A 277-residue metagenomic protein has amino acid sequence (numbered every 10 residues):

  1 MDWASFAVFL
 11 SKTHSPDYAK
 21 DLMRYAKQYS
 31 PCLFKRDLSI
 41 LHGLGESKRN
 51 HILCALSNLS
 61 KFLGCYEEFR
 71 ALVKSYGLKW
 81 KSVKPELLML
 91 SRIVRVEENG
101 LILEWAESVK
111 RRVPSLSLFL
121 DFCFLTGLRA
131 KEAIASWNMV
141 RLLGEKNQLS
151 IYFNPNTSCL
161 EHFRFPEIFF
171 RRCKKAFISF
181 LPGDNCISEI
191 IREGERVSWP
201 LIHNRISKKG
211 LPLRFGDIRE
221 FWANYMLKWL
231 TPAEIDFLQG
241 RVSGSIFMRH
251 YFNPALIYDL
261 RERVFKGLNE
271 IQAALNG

Functional and structural regions predicted by a protein language model:
M1-Y76: Non-catalytic DNA-binding core/recognition domains of DNA-processing enzymes
E46, Y66-E104, R172: Flexible interdomain linker/hinge and immediately adjacent N-terminus of the catalytic tyrosine-recombinase domain
V96-A130, R219: Basic, Lys/Arg- and aromatic-enriched nucleic-acid-binding interface segment
F119-L120, K131-S136, I235: Alpha-helix N-cap/helix-start motif at helix boundaries, enriched for small hydrophobics
F122-C123, Y225-M226, L238: Short alpha-helical segment immediately N-terminal to, or the first helix within, an HTH/HTH-like DNA-binding domain
T126, S136-L181: Conserved tyrosine-mediated DNA breakage-rejoining catalytic core shared by Y-recombinases
C173-A233: Active-site/catalytic core of tyrosine-dependent DNA strand-transfer enzymes
Q239-N276: Catalytic-site neighborhood detector that most strongly recognizes the C-terminal catalytic loop/helix of tyrosine
